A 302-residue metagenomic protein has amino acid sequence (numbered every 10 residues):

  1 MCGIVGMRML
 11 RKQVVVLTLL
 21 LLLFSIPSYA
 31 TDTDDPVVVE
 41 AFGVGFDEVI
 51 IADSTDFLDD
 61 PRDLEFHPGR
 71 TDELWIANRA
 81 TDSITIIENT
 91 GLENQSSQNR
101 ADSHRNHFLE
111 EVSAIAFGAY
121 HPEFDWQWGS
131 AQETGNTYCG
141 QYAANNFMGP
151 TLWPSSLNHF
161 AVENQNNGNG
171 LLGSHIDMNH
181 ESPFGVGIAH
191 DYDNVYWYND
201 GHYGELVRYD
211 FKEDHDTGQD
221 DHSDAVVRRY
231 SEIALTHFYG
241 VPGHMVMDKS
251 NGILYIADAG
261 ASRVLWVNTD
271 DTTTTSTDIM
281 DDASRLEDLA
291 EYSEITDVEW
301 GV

Functional and structural regions predicted by a protein language model:
M1, M9-T31: Secretory targeting signatures
D32-L58, N169-G173, V298-V302: A short helix->beta-strand "capping" segment at the edge of beta-propeller domains
T55-T71, R105-E123, H175-V195, S231-G252 (+1 more regions): Beta-rich, blade/repeat-based domains predominating in secreted/periplasmic proteins but also intracellular
D72-A77, E123-A131, V195-N199, I253-A257 (+1 more regions): Conserved beta-propeller blade signature
A80-S83, P122, T134-C139, Y203-E205 (+1 more regions): Short glycine/acidic-enriched loop and turn motifs that connect beta-strands
I87-Q95, W153-N167, Y209-H222, W266-L289: Short loop/turn segments immediately following beta-strands, especially the blade-tip and inter-blade linker loops
N106-E111, Q141-A189: Asp-box/WD-like beta-propeller blade repeats and closely related beta-sheet repeat scaffolds
S130-P150, Y209: Short, conserved, GDST-rich strand-edge loop motifs in beta-rich repeat architectures
